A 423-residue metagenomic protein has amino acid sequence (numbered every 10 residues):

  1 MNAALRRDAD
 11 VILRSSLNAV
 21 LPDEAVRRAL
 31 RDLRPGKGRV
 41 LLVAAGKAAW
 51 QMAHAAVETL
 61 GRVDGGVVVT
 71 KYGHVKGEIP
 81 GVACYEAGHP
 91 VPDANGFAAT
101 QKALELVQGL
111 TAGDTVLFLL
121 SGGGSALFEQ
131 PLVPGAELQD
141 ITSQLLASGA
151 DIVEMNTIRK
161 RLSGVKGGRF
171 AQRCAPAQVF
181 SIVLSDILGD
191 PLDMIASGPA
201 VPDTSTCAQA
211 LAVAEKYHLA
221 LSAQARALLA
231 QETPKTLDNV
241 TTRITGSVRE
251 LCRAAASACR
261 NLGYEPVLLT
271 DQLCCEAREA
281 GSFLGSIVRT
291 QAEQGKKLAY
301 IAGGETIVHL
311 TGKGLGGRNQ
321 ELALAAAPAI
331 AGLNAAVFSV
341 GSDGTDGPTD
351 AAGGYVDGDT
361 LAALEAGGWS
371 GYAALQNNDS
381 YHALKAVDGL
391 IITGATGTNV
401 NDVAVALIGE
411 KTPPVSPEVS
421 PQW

Functional and structural regions predicted by a protein language model:
M1-V43, Q51-M52: An N-terminal, well-structured beta->alpha segment
V43-A45, V67-T70, L117-G122, S181-I187 (+3 more regions): Short beta-strand segments
A55-G65, I79-C84, L104, Q108 (+5 more regions): A glycine- and small-aliphatic-rich helix-loop capping segment at beta-alpha/alpha-beta transitions that lines
T70-A112, E154, I158-R159: Glycine-rich oxoanion-binding loops at beta->alpha junctions
P134-A220: Internal gly/pro-rich beta-alpha loop/helix module that stabilizes soluble enzyme cofactors or their anionic handles
A177-F180, P202-F283, I287: Accessory alpha-helical/coil subdomains and C-terminal extensions that flank or cap enzyme catalytic cores
R253, G263-S339, G347-P348: Active-site segments that bind and position negatively charged phosphate/pyrophosphate groups
L324-W423: Internal helix-turn-beta structural module
